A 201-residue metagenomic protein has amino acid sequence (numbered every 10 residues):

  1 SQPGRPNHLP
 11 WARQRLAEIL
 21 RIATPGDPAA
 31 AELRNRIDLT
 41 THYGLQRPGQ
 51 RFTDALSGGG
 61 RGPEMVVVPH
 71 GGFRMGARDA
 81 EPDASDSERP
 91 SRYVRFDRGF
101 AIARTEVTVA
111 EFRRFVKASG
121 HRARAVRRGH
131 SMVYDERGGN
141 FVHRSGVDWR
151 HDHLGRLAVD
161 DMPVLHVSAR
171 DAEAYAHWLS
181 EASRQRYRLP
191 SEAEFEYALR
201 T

Functional and structural regions predicted by a protein language model:
S1-Q2, N7-H70, D79: Pro/Ala/Gly-rich low-complexity, hydrophilic intrinsically disordered segments
D27, R92, H121: Histidine-centered active-site/metal-ligand motif
G60-P63, H70, S91, D97 (+2 more regions): Extracytoplasmic
G72-R74: Short beta-strand segments in beta-sandwich/barrel cores
A77-D83, R95-T201: Active-site microenvironments of metalloenzymes and redox enzymes
D83-R89: C-terminal, low-complexity/hydrophilic appendages and adjacent surface loops of extracellular/periplasmic anionic
R89-P90, H177: Glycine-aromatic-enriched surface loops/turns that form tight recognition elements
